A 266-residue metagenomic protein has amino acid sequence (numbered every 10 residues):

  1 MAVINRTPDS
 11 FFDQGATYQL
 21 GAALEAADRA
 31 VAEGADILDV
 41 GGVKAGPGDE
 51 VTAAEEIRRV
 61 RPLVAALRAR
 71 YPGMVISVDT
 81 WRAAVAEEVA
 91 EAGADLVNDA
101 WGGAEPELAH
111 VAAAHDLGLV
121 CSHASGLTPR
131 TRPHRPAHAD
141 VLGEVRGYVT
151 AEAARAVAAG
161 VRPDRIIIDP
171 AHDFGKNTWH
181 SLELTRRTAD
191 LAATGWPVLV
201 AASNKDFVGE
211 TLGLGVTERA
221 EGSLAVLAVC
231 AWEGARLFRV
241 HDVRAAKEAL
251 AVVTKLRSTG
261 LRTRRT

Functional and structural regions predicted by a protein language model:
M1, A35, V75, D95 (+1 more regions): Hydrophobic "anchor" residues on beta-strands that sit immediately upstream of conserved functional sites
P8-A26, A45-A69, V75, T80-A84 (+3 more regions): Active-site-adjacent loop and "lid" segments of alpha/beta metabolic enzymes
E25-G41: Catalytic domains of carbohydrate-active enzymes, especially glycoside hydrolases
D28-A32, E152-R165: Phosphate/pyrophosphate-binding loops at sites that engage ATP/ADP/AMP, CoA/4′-phosphopantetheine, polyphosphate
